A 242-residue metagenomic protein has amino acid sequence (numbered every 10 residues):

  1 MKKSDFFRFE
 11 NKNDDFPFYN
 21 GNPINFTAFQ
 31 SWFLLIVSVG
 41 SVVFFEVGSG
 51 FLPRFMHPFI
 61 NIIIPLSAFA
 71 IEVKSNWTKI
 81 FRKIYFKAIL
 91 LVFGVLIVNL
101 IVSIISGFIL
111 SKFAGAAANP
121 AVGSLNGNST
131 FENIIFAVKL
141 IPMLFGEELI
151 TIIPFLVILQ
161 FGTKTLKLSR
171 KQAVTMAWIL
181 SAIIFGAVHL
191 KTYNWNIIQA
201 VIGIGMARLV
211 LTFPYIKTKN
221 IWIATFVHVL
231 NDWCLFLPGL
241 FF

Functional and structural regions predicted by a protein language model:
M1-Q30, I36, G40: N-terminal juxtamembrane cytosolic/stromal segments of multi-pass membrane proteins
D14-A28, R54-I63, L90-L110, L240-F241: Alpha-helical transmembrane segments of integral membrane proteins, especially early/N-terminal helices
I24-K74, L125-N126: Alpha-helical transmembrane segments in multi-pass membrane proteins
T27-L34, R54-N61, K87-V92, E132 (+4 more regions): Residue-level signature of transmembrane alpha-helical entry/exit and packing/kink sites in multi-pass membrane
S41-F51, G107-K112, A187-Y193: Juxtamembrane "helix-exit" motif on the non-cytosolic side of transmembrane helices
G50-F59, V122-L125, N196-L209: Non-cytosolic membrane-interface motifs at loop->transmembrane helix junctions
T78-I150, P154-L168: Juxtamembrane helix-loop-helix connectors linking adjacent transmembrane helices in multi-pass membrane enzymes
N133-F242: Transmembrane helix-loop-helix hairpins at the membrane interface of multi-pass integral membrane proteins
